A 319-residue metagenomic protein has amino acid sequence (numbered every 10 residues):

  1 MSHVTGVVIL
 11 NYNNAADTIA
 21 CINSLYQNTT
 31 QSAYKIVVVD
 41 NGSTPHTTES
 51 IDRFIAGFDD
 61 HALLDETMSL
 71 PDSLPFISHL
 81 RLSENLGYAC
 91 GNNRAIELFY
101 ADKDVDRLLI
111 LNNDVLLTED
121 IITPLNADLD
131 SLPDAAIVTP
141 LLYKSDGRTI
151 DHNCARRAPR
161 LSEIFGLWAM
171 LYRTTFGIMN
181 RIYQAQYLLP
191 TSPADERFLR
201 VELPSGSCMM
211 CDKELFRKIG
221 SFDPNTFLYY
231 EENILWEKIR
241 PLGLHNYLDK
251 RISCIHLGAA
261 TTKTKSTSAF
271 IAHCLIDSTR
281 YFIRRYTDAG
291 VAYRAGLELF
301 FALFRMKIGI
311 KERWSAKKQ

Functional and structural regions predicted by a protein language model:
V8, Y143, N233-A316: Active-site-adjacent helix/loop segment of glycosyltransferases that harbors family-specific signature motifs
N23-A33: Short, acidic, metal-binding catalytic loop of nucleotide-sugar glycosyltransferases
S24, D40-D60, E84, T118: A conserved acidic beta->alpha catalytic loop
R81-D102: Glycine-rich, basic loop-to-helix element that forms the pyrophosphate-binding segment of sugar-nucleotide handling
D104-L116: Short beta-strand-to-loop acidic/aromatic patch adjacent to the donor-nucleotide binding site
L116-C154: Conserved donor NDP-sugar-binding/catalytic core segment of glycosyltransferases
R157-V201: Short, flexible, basic/aromatic active-site loop/helix in glycosyltransferases
P193-S253: A short, conserved alpha-helix in the catalytic core of glycosyltransferases
